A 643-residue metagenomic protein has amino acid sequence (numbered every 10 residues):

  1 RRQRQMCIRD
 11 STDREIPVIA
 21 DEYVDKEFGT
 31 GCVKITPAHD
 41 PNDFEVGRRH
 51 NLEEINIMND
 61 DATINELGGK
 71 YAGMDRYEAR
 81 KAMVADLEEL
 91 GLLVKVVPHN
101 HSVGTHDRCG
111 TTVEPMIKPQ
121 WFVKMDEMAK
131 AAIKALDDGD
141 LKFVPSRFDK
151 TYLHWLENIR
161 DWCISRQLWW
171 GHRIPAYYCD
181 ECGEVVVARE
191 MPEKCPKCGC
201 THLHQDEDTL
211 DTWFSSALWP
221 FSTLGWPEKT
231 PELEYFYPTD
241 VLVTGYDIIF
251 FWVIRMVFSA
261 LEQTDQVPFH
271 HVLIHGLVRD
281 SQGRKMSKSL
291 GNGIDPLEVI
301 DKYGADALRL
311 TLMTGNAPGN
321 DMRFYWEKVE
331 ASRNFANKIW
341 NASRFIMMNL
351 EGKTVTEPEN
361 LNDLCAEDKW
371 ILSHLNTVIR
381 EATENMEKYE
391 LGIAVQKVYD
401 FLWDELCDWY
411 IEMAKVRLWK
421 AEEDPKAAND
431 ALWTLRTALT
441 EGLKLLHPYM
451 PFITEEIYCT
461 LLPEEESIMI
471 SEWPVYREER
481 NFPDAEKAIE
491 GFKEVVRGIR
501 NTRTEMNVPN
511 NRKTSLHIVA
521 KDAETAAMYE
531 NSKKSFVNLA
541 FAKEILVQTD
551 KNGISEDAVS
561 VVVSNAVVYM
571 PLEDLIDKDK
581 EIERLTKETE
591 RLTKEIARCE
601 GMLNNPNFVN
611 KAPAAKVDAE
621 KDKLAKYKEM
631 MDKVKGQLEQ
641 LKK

Functional and structural regions predicted by a protein language model:
R1-Q5, R9-D61, A135-S165, K197-G199 (+5 more regions): NTP-handling and nucleic-acid-processing catalytic cores
Q5, R9-D10, R14, Y23-E181 (+6 more regions): Residue patterns forming the tRNA-binding/recognition surfaces of aminoacyl-tRNA synthetases and related DALR
R48, E54, A260-Q266: Active-site palm subdomain of RNA-directed nucleic acid polymerases
G104-C109, Y246, G276-D280: Short, conserved secondary-structure transition motifs
E114-Q120, E127-L136, C200-G225: Short microdomains enriched in Cys/His and/or Lys/Arg
H154-F214, L218, E262-A305, N320 (+1 more regions): Feature 926 captures the class I aminoacyl-tRNA synthetase adenylation module centered on the KMSKS loop
F236-D247: A short glycine/serine-rich beta->alpha loop
W252-E262: Short Ser/Thr-interspersed hydrophobic loop/turn segments at strand-loop and sheet-helix junctions that line or gate
